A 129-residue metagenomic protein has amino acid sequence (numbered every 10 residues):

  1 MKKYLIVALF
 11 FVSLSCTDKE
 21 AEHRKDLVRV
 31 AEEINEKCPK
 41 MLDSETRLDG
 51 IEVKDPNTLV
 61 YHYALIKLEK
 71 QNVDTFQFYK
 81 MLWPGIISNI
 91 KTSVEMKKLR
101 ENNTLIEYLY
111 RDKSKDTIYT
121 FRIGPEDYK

Functional and structural regions predicted by a protein language model:
K2-V7: Sec-dependent signal peptide recognition, specifically the positively charged N-region followed immediately by
V12-S15: C-terminal motif of bacterial Sec signal peptides marking the signal peptidase cleavage site
K25-S44: Post-signal peptide N-terminal segment of mature Sec-exported envelope proteins
L42-K67: Short edge beta-strands and adjacent turn/loop segments
Q71-K97: Short, non-transmembrane amphipathic alpha-helical segments
S88-T117: A short amphipathic beta-strand at an alpha->beta junction
I118-K129: Short, low-complexity, Pro/Ser/Thr/Gly-rich segments in the mature regions of secreted, periplasmic
